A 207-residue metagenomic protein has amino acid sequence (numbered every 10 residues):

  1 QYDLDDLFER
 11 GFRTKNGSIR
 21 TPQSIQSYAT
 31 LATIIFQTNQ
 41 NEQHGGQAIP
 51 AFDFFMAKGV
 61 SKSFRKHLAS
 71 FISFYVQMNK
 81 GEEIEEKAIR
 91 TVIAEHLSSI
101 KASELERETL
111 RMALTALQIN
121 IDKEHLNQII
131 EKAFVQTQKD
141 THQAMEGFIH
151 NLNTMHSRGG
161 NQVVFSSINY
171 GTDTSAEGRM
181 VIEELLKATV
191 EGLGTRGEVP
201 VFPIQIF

Functional and structural regions predicted by a protein language model:
Q1-F207: Conserved catalytic cores of very large enzyme subunits
